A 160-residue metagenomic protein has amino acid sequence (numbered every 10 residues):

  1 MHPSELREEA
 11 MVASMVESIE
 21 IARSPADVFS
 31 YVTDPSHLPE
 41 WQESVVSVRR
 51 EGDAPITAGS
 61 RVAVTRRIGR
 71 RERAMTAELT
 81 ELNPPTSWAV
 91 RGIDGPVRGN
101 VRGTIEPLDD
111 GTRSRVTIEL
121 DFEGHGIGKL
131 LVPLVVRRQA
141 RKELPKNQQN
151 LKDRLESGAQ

Functional and structural regions predicted by a protein language model:
H2-G52, T57, N150, S157-A159: Hydrophobic ligand-binding cavity/cleft-lining segments
S14-V16, E72-T76, R98-R102: Short, surface-exposed coil-to-beta transition loops
P25-A26, D53-I56, E81-P85, T104-R115: A short, structured loop/turn motif at beta-sheet edges
D27-V32, L38, V62, L79 (+3 more regions): Hydrophobic pocket/interface hotspot
R61-R67, W88-D94: Short beta-strand segments that buttress and anchor functional surface loops
I68-R73, G124-I127: Short, cysteine-centered beta-strand-loop-beta hairpins and adjacent loop/turn segments enriched in charged/polar
A89-K146: Beta-strand/loop substructures that line and gate deep hydrophobic ligand-binding cavities in soluble
